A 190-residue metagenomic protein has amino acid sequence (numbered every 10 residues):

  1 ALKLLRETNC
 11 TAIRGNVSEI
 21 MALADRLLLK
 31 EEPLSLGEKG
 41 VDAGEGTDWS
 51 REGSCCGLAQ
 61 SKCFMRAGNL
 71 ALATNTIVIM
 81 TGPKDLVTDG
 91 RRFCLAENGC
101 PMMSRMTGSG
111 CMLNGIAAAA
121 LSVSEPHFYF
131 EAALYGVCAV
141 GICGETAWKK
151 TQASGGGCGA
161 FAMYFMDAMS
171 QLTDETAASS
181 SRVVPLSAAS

Functional and structural regions predicted by a protein language model:
A1-S61: Conserved beta-alpha-beta core of the PfkB/ribokinase-like small-molecule kinase fold
R14-G15, L34-S35, T76-M80, Y129: Short, structured loop/turn "capping" segments at alpha-beta junctions
E19, T88, R92-N98, A139-Q152 (+1 more regions): Glycine-rich phosphate/pyrophosphate-binding loop at beta-loop-alpha junctions
A22, T107-C138: Short, small-residue alpha-helix embedded
Q60-S104: Conserved phosphate-donor
R66-A71, F128-C143, A162-S170: Short, well-structured alpha-helical segments that form the helix of a local strand-helix-strand
G99-T107, T151-G155: A short glycine/serine-rich beta->alpha loop
I142-S190: Charged C-terminal helix
